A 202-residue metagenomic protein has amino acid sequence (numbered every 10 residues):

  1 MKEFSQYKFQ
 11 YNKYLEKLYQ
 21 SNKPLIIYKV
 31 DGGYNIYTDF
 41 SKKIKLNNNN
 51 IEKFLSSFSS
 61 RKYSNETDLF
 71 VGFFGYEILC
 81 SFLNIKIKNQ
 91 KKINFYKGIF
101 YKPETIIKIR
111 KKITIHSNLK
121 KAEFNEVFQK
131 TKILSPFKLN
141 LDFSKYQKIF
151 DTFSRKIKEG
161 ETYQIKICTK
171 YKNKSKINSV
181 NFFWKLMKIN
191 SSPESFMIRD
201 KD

Functional and structural regions predicted by a protein language model:
M1-D202: Extended alpha-helical targeting/anchoring segments, especially N-terminal organellar/secretory targeting helices
